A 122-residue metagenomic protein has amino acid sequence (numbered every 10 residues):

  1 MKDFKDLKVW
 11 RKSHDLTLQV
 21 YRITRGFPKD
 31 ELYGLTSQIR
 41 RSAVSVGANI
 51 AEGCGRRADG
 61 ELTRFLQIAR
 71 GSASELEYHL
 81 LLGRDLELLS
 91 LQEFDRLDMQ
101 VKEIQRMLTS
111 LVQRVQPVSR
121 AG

Functional and structural regions predicted by a protein language model:
M1-G122: Short, C-terminally biased terminal segments at protein or domain edges
